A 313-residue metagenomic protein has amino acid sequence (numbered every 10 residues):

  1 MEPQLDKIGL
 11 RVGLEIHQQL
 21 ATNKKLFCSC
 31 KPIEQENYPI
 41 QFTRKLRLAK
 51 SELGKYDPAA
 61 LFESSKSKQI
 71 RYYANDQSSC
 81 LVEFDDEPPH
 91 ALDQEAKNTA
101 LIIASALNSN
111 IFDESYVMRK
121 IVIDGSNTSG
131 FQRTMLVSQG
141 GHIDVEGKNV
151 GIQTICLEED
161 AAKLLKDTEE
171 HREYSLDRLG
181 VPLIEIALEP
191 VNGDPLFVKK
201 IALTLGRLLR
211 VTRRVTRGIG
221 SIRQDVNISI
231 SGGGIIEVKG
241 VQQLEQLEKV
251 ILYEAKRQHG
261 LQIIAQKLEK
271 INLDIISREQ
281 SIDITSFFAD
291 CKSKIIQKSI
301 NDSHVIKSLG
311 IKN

Functional and structural regions predicted by a protein language model:
E2-N313: Basic, nucleic-acid-interacting segments
